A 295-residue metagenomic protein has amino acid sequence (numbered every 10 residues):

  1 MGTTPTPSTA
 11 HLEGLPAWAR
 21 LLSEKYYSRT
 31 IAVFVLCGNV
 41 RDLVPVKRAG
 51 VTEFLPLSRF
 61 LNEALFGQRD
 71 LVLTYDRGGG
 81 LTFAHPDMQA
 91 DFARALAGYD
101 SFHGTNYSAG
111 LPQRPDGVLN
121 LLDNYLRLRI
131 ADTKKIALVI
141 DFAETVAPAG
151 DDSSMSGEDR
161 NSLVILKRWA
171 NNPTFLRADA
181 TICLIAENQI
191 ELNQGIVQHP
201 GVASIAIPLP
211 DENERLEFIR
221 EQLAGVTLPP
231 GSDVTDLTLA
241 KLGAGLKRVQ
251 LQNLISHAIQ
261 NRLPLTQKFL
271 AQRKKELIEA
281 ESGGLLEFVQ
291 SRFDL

Functional and structural regions predicted by a protein language model:
M1-G157: Extended, compositionally biased accessory segments flanking or bridging domains
M1-L22, I31-C37, G79-L96, I196-L295: AAA+ P-loop ATPase motor domain of ring mechanoenzymes
F34-L36, L138-D141, T181-A186, L239-G243: Extended hydrophobic secondary-structure segments that form protein cores and membrane-embedded regions
V44, A147-P148, I190-I196, N213-E217: Switch/connector loops and helix/strand junctions flanking conserved nucleotide-binding motifs in nucleotide-processing
E53, L57, R114-L121, K135 (+6 more regions): Helical mechanochemical/support elements of P-loop NTPase systems and associated helical scaffolds
S58, L122-D123, L163-N171, R220-A224: Short, well-ordered amphipathic alpha-helices
A143, E187-N188, P210, L270: Short, ordered loop/turn segments at secondary-structure junctions
D159-Q194, E212: Sensor-1/coupling segment of RecA-like P-loop NTPase cores
